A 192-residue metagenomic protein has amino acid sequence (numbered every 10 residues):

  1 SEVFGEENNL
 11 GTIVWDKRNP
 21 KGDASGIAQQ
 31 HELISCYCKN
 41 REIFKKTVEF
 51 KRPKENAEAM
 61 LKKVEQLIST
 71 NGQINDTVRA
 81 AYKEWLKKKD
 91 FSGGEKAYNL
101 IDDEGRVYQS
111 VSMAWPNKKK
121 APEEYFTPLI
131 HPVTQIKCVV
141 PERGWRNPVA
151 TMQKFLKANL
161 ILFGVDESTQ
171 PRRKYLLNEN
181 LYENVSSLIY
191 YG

Functional and structural regions predicted by a protein language model:
S1-G192: Class I S-adenosyl-L-methionine
